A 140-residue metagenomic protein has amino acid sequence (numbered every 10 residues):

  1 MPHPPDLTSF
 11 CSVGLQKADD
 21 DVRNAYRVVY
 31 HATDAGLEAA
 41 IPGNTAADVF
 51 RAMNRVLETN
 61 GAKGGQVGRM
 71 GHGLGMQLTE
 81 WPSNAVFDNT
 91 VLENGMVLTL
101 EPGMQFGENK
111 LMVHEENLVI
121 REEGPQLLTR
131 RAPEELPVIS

Functional and structural regions predicted by a protein language model:
M1-S140: Active-site neighborhoods and metal-handling regions in enzymes and metal-associated proteins
